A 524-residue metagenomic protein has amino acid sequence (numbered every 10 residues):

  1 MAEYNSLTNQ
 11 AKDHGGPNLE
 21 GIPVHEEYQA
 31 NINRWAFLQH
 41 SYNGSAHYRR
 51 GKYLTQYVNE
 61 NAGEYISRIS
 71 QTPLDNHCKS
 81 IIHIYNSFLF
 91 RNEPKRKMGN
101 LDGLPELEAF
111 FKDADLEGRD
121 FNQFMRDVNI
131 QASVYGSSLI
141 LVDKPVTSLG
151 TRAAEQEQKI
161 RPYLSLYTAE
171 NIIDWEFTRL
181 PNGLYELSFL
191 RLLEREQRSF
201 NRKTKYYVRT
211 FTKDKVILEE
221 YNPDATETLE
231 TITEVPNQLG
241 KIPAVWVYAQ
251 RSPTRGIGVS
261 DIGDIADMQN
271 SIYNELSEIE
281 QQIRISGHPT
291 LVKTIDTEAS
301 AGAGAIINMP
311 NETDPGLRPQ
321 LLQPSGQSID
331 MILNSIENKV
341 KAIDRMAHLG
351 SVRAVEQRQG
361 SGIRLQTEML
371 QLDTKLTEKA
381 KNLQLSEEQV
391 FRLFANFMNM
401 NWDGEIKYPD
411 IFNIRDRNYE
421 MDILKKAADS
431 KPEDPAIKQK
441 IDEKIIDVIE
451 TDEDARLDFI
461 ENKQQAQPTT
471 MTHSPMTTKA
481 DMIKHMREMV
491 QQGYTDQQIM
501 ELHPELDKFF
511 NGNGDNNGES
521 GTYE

Functional and structural regions predicted by a protein language model:
M1-Y167, N513-E524: Extended, helix-rich architectural segments
S6-Q10, E27, N31-F37, Y57 (+7 more regions): Charge-rich, solvent-exposed alpha-helical interaction surfaces
Q10, E20, H25, D143 (+4 more regions): A structural detector for beta-sheet-dominated domains
H83, S87, S133-S138, D264-Q281 (+2 more regions): Short, hydrophobic/amphipathic alpha-helical patches that form generic packing surfaces within helical domains
E106, E117-D120, F124, A132 (+5 more regions): Short amphipathic alpha-helical segments
D127-S252: Extended, regular secondary-structure scaffolds
E227-R364: Extended, charged amphipathic alpha-helical segments
M331, N338-E488, Q492-G493, Q497 (+2 more regions): C-terminal helix-loop subdomains that flank or include functional centers
